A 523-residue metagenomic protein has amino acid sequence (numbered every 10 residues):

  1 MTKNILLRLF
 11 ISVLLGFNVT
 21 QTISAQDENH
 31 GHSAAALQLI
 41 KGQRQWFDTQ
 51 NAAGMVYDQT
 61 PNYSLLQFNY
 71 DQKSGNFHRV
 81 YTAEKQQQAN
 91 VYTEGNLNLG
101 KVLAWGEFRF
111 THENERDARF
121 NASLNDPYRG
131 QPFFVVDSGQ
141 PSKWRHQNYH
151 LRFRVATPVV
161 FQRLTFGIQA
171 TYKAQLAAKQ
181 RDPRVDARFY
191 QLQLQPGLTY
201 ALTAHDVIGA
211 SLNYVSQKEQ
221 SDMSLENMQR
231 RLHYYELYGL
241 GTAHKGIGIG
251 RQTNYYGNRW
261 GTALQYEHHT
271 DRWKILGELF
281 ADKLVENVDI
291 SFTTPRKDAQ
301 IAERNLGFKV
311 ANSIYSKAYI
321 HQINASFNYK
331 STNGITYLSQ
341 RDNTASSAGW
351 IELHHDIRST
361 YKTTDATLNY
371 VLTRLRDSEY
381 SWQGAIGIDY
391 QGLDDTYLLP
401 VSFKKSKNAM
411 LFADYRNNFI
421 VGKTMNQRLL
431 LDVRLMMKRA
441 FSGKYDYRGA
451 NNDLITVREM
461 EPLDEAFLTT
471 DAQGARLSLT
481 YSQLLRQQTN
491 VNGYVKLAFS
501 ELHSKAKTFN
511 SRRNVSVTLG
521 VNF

Functional and structural regions predicted by a protein language model:
N29-G31, A204, S511-F523: Outer-membrane beta-barrel "beta-signal"
T60-S64, G100-G106, Q162-F166, A204-I208 (+7 more regions): Outer-envelope beta-barrel architecture signal
F68-S74, F110-N114, V159, Y172-L176 (+11 more regions): Transmembrane beta-strands of outer-membrane beta-barrel pores
N76-T82, D117-S123, A177-V185, S221-N227 (+7 more regions): Outer-membrane beta-barrel translocator domains and adjoining extracellular loop/strand segments of Gram-negative
K85-V91, R145-L151, D186-L192, Y256-T262 (+6 more regions): Residues that define the transmembrane beta-barrel architecture of outer-membrane proteins
V91-L97, L151-T157, L194-Y200, T262-H268 (+9 more regions): Residues on the lipid-exposed face of transmembrane beta-strands in outer-membrane beta-barrel proteins
F120-V136, Q180, Y214-Y256, V285-Q300 (+1 more regions): Short, flexible helix-coil linker/hinge segments at the edges of structured domains or between repeats
T242-I386: Long, internal scaffold/assembly segments composed of regular secondary structure
